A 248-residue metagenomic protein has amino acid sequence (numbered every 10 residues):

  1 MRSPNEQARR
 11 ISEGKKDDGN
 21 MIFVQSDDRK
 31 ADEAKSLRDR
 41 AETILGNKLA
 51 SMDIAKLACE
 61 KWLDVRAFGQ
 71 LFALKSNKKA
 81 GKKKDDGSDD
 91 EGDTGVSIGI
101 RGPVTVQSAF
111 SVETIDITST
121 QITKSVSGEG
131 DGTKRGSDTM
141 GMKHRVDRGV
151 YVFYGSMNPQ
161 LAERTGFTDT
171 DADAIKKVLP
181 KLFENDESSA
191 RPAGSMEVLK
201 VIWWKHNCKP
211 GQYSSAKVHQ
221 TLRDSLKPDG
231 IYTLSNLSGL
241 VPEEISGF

Functional and structural regions predicted by a protein language model:
M1-F248: RNA-binding basic/glycine-rich loop and surface signature characteristic of RAMP-family CRISPR effectors
